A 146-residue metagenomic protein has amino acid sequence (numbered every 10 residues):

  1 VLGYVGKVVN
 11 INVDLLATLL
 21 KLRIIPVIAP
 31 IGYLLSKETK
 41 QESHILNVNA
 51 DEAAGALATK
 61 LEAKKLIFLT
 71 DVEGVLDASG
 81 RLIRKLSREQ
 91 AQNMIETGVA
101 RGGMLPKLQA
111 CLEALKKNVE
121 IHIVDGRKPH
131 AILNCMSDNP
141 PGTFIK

Functional and structural regions predicted by a protein language model:
V1-K146: C-terminal catalytic "cap/lid" subdomain
